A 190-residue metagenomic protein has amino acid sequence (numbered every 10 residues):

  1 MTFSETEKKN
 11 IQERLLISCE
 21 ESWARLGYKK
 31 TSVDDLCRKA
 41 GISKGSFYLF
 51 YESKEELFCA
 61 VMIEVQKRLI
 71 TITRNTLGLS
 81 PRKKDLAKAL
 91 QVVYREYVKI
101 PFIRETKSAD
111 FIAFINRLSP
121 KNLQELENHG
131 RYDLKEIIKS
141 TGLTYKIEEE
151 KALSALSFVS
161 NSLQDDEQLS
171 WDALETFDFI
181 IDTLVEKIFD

Functional and structural regions predicted by a protein language model:
M1-L26, V33-D35, K39: Basic, helix-initiating cap at the start of DNA-binding domains
G41-Y51: Short hydrophobic/aromatic patch on the recognition helix
S53-F58: Short amphipathic alpha-helical segment with a characteristic S/N-K-E followed by hydrophobic residues
A60, R74-I100: Hydrophobic alpha-helical connector segments
M62-L69: Short, basic, alpha-helical segments at the C-terminal edge of helix-turn-helix-like DNA-binding modules
I70, N116-K146, E150-S154, E175: Amphipathic alpha-helical packing segments from all-alpha helical-bundle domains
R74, K107-N116: Short linear capping/connector segments at secondary-structure termini
Y132-L143, S157-F158, S162-D190: C-terminal peripheral helix-coil segments that are non-catalytic and often amphipathic
